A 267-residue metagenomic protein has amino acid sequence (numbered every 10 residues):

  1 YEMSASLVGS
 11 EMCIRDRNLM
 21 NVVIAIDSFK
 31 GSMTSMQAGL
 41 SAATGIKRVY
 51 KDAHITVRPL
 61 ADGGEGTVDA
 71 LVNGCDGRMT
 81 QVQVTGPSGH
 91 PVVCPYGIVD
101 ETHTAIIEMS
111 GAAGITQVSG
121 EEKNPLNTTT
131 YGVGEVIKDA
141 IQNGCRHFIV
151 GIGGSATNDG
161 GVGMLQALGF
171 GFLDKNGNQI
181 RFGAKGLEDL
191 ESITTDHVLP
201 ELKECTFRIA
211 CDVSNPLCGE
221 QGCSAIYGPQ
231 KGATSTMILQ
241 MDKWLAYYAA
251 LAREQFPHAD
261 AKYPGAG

Functional and structural regions predicted by a protein language model:
Y1-D16: Single conserved hydrophobic/aromatic residue that forms the stacking wall/gate of nucleotide- or nucleobase-binding
N18-I152, A156-G267: N-terminal loops that bind phosphate or other acidic moieties and the adjacent beta-alpha structural core
